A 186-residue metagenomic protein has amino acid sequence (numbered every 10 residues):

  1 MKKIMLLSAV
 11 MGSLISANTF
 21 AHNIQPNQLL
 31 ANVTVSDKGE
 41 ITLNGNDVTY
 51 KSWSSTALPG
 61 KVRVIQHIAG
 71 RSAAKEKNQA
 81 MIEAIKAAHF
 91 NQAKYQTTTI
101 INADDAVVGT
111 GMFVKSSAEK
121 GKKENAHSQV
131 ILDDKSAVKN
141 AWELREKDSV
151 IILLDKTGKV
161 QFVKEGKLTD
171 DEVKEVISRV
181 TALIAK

Functional and structural regions predicted by a protein language model:
M1-A21: Gram-negative bacterial Sec-dependent N-terminal signal peptides
A17-T42: N-proximal helix/coil linker or "cap" segments that precede and/or mark the start of modular domains
V33-V62: A short beta-strand-turn-helix
G60-R63, A93-T97, A126-H127, D148-S149 (+1 more regions): Loop/turn elements at helix/coil->beta-strand transitions in domains of secreted/extracellular proteins
Q66-G121: Structural microenvironment flanking redox-active thiols in thiol-disulfide oxidoreductases
G70-A73, A103-V108, K135-V138, V160 (+1 more regions): Solvent-exposed loop/turn segments at secondary-structure junctions within structured extracellular/periplasmic domains
Q96-I100, F113-R145: Short, internal strand/loop/helix patches that form the active-site neighborhood or redox-interaction surface
K147-K186: Thiol-/selenol-based redox modules, centered on thioredoxin-like and closely related oxidoreductase domains
